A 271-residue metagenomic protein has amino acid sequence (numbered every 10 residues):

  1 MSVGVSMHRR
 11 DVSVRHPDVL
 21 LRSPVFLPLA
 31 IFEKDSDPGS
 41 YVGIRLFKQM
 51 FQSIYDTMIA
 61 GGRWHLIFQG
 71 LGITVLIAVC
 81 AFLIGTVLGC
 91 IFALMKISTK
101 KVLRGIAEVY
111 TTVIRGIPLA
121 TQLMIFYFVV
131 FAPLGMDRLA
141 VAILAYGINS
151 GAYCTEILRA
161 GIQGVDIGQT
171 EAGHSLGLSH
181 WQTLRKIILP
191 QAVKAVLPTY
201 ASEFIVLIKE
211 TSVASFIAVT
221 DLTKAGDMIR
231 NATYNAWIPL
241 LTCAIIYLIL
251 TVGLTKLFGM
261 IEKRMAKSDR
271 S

Functional and structural regions predicted by a protein language model:
M1-L46: Alpha-helical transmembrane segments in inner-membrane proteins
S40-S271: Transmembrane alpha-helices and adjacent helix-loop boundaries
